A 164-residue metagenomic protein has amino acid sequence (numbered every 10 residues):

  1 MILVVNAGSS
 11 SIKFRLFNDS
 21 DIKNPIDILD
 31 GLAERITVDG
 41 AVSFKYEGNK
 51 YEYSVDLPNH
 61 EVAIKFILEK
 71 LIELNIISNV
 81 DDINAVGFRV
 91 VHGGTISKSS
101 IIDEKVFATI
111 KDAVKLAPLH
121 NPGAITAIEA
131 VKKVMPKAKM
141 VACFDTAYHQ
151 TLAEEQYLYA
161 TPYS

Functional and structural regions predicted by a protein language model:
M1-L3: Extreme N-terminal starter segment of soluble prokaryotic enzymes
V5-S10: A short acidic Gly-Thr/Ser loop motif
S11-P58: Short glycine-rich, Thr/Ser-proximal phosphate-binding strand/loop in the N-terminal lobe of ATP-dependent enzymes
I12, A63, I67, V106 (+1 more regions): General structural feature for long, well-ordered alpha-helical segments within catalytic domains of soluble enzymes
G48-R89: Glycine-rich, N-terminal phosphate-binding loop and its surrounding beta-alpha-beta segment
N75-L119, V141, Y148-Q156: Short beta-strand-loop/turn "lid" adjacent to the catalytic site in phosphate-handling enzymes
A117-S164: Gly/Ser/Thr-rich active-site cleft segment
